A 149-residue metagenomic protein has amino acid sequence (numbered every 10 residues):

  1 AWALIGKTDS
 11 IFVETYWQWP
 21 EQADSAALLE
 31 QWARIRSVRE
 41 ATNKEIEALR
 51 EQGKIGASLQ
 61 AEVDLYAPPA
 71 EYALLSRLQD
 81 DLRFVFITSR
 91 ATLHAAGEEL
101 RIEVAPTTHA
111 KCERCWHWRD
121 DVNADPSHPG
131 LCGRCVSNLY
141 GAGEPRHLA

Functional and structural regions predicted by a protein language model:
A1-E45, L49-P69, T92-I102, G130 (+2 more regions): Acidic, turn-prone loop/beta-hairpin segments
P68-D80: Short glycine/threonine-rich loop-to-helix capping motif typified by GTGT followed within a few residues by an Asp-Pro
Q79-A110: C-terminal edge-of-domain segments
C112-C115, C132-C135: Short cysteine-rich clusters marking metal-coordination/redox-active sites
W118-D121, C135-N138: Cys/His-rich metal-chelating microdomains
D121-G130: Short linker/helix segments within small regulatory modules
